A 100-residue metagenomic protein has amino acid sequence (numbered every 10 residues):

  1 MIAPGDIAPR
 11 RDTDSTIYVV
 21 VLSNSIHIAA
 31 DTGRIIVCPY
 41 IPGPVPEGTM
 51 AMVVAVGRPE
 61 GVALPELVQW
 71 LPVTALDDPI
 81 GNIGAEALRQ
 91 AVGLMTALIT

Functional and structural regions predicted by a protein language model:
P4, P9-V53: Compact nucleic-acid interaction/catalytic patches
V56-T100: C-terminal terminal-subdomain/extension
